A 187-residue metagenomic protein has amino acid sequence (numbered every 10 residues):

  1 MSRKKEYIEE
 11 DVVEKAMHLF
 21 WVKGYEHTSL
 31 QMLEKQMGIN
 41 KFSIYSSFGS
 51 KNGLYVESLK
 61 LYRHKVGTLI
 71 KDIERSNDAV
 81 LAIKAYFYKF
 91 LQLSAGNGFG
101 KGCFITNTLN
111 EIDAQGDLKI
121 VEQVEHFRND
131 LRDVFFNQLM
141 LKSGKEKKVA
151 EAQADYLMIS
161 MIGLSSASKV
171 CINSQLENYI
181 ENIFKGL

Functional and structural regions predicted by a protein language model:
M1-E6, S143: N-terminal intrinsically disordered/low-complexity leader segments
I8-M17, L33, S58-Y62, V66 (+1 more regions): Generic hydrophobic, amphipathic alpha-helix propensity
D11, L19-G53, E57: Helix-turn-helix
V12-F20, F90, M161: Short hydrophobic clusters on alpha-helical segments that form packing/core surfaces in small helical domains
E57, K71-G98, A150-L157: Hydrophobic alpha-helical connector segments
A85, G96-L118: Amphipathic alpha-helical segments used for helix-helix packing
L118-F127, L141-L187: Hydrophobic/aromatic-rich alpha-helical bundle segments in the mid-to-C-terminal region
